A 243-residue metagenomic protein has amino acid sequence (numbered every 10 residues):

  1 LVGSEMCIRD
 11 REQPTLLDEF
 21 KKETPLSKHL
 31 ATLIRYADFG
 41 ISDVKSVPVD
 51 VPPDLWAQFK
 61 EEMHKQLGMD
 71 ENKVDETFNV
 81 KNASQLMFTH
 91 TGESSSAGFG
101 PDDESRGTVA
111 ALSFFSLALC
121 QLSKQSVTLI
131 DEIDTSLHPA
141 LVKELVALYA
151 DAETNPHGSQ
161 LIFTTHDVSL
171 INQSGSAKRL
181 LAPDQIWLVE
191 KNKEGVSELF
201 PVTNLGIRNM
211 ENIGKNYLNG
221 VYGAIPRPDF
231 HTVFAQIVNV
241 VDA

Functional and structural regions predicted by a protein language model:
L1-C7: Short, small-residue-biased leader/transition segments that mark boundaries at the very start of proteins
V2, F39, S123: Short conserved AdoMet
Q13-D103, P228, T232, I237-A243: Extended helical coiled-coil dimerization/tether regions that scaffold and oligomerize large DNA-maintenance assemblies
T89-Y217, V221-P226: Switch/communication elements of ASCE P-loop NTPase nucleotide-binding domains
